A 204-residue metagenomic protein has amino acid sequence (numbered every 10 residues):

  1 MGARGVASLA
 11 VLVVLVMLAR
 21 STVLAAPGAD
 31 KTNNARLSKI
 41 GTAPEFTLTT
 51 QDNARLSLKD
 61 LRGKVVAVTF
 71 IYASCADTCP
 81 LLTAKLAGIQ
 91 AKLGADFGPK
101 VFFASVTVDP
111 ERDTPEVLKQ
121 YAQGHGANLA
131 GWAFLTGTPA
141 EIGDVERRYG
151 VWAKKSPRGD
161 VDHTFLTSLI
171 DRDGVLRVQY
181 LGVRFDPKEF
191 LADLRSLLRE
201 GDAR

Functional and structural regions predicted by a protein language model:
M1-T49, E200-R204: N-terminal targeting signals for export/organelle localization
G41, V65, I71-Y72, Q90-F97 (+4 more regions): Sec/Tat-exported extracytoplasmic proteins
A43-P44, V66, T164-L166: Short loop/turn microsegments at loop-to-beta-strand junctions
F46-V66: A short beta-strand-turn-helix
K59-L82, L86: Short active-site neighborhood of thiol/selenol oxidoreductases, capturing the structured segment around
L81-V145: Structural microenvironment flanking redox-active thiols in thiol-disulfide oxidoreductases
G131-W132, G143, R147-S156, D162-T167: Structural micro-motif
S156-R204: Thiol-/selenol-based redox modules, centered on thioredoxin-like and closely related oxidoreductase domains
